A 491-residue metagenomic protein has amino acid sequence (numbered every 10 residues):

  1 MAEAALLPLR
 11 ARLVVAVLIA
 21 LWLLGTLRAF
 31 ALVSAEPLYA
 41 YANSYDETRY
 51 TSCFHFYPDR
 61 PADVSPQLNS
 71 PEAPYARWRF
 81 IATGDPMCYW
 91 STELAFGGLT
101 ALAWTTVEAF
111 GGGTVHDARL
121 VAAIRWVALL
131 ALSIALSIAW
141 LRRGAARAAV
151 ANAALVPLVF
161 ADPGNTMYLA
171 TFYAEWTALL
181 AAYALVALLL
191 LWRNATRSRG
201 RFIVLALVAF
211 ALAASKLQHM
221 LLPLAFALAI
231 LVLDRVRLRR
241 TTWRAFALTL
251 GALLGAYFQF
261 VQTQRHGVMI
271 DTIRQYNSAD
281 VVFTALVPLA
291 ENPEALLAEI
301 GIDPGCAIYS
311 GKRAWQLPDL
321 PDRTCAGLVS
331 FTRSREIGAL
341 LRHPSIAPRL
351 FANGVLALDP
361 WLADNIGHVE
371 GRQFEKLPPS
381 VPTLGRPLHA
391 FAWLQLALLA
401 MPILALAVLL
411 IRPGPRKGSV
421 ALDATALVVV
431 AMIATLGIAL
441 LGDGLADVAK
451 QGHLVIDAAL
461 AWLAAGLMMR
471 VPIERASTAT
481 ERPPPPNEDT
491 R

Functional and structural regions predicted by a protein language model:
P8-L13, R197-R201, R235-G251: Membrane-interfacial entry segments at the cytosolic side of transmembrane helices
R10-P71, G251-Q264: Transmembrane signal-anchor helices characteristic of membrane glycosylation enzymes that use polyprenol
E47-D85, T263-E370: Membrane-proximal stem/loop segments at transmembrane-domain junctions that anchor or position
E72-R119: Short hydrophobic/aromatic helix or loop-helix immediately within or flanking a transmembrane segment in polytopic
G112-L130, L350-V428: Membrane-interface anchor segments at the N-terminal boundary of transmembrane helices in multi-pass membrane enzymes
A123-A146, A184: Transmembrane-helix motifs of polytopic, lipid-linked glycan transferases
L185-F202: Membrane-interface transmembrane helices that cradle and orient dolichyl/undecaprenyl
R201-K216, L253-G255: Membrane-interface alpha helices of multi-pass inner-membrane proteins
